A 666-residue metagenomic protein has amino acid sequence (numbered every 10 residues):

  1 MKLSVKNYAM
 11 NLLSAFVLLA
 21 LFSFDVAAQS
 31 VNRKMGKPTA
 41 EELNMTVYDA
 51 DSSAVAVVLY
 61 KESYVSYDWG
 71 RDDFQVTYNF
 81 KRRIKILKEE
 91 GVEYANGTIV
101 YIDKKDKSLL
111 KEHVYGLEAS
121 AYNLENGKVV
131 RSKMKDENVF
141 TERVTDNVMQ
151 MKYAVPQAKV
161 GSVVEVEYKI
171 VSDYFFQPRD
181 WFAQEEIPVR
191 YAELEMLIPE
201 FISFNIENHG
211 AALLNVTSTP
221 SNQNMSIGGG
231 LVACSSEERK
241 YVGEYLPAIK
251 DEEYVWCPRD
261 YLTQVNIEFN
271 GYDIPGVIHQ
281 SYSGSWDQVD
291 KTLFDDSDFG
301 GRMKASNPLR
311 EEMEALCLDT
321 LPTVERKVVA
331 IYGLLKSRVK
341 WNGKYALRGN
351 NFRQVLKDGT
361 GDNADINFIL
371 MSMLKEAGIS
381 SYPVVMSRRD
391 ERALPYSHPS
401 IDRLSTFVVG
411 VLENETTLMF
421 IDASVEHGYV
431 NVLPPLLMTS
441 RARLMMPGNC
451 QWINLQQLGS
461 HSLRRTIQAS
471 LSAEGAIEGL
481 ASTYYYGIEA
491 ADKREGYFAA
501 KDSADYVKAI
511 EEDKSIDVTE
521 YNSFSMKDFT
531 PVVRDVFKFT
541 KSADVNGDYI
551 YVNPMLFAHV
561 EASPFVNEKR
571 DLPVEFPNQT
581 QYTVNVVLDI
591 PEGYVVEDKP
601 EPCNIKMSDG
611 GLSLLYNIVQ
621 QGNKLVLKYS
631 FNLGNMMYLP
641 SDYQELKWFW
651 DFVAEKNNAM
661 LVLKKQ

Functional and structural regions predicted by a protein language model:
M1-K34: Bacterial Sec-dependent N-terminal signal peptides
A9, Y332-G333, N367-S372: Contiguous, well-ordered alpha-helical segments that form the cores/surfaces of helical PPI scaffolds
Q29-T292, N350, D365-M371, K375 (+3 more regions): Beta-strand-rich, non-transmembrane domain signature
L87, K169, E314-L318, K336-K340 (+2 more regions): Sec-exported extracytoplasmic/periplasmic mature domains
G91-V92, D173, S203-F204, P247-K250 (+10 more regions): Intrinsically disordered or highly flexible coil/loop and linker segments, enriched in small and charged/polar residues
W286-D358: Secondary-structure boundary elements
V507-Q666: A carboxyl-terminal module marker
